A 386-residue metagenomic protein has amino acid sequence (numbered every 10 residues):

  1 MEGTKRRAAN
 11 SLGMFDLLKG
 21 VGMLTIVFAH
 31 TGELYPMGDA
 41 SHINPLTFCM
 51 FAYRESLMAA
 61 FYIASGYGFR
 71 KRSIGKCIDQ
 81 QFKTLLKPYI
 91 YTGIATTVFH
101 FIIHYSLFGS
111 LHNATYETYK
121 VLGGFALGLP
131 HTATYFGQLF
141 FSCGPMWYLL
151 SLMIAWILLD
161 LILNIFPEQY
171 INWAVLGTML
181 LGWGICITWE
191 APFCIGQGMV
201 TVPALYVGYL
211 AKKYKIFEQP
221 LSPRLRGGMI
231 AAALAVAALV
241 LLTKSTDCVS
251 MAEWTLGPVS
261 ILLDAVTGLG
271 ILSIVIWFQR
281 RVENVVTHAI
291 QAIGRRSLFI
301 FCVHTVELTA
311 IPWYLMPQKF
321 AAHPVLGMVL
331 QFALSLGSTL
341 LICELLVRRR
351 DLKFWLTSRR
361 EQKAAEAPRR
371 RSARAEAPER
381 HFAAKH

Functional and structural regions predicted by a protein language model:
M1-L180, N284-V285, Q318-H386: Membrane-cytosol interface segments of multi-pass membrane proteins, especially ER/Golgi lipid-handling enzymes
L24-T31, T92-T97, L176-E190, A231-T246 (+1 more regions): Aromatic-anchored segments of alpha-helical transmembrane domains
T25-F28, Y62, A95, A204 (+3 more regions): Hydrophobic residues within membrane-embedded alpha-helical segments of Major Facilitator Superfamily
L46-M58, Y135-L150, C186-L205, L241-G270: Interfacial loop-to-helix transition and helix-capping segments at the boundaries of transmembrane helices
Y67-I74, L158-F166, C186-I187, V207-E218 (+3 more regions): Structural signal for the C-terminal ends of transmembrane alpha-helices and the immediately following loop
Q81-T92, G228-A231, R296-I300: Junctions where cytoplasmic loops transition into the N-terminal start of transmembrane alpha-helices in multi-pass
N172-F217: Loop-centered beta-sheet repeat module
Q219-Q291, R296, V306-T309, Y314-L315 (+1 more regions): Alpha-helical transmembrane segments and terminal signal-anchor/GPI-anchor hydrophobic tails, characterized by long
